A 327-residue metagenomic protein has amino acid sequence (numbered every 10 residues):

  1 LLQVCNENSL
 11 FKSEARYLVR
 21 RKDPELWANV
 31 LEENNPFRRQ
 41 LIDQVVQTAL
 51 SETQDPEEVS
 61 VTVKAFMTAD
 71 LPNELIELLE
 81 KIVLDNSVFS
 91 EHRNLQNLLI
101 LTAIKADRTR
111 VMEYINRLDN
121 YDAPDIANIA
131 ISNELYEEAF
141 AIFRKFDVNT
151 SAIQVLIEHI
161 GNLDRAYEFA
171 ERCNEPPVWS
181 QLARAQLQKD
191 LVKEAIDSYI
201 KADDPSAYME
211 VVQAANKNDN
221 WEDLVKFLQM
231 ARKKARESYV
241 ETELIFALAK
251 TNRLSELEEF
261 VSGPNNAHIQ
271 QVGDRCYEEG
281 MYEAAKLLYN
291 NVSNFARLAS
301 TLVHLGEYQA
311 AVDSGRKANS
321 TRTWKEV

Functional and structural regions predicted by a protein language model:
L1-V327: Extended alpha-helical solenoid/arm regions of large eukaryotic scaffolding proteins
